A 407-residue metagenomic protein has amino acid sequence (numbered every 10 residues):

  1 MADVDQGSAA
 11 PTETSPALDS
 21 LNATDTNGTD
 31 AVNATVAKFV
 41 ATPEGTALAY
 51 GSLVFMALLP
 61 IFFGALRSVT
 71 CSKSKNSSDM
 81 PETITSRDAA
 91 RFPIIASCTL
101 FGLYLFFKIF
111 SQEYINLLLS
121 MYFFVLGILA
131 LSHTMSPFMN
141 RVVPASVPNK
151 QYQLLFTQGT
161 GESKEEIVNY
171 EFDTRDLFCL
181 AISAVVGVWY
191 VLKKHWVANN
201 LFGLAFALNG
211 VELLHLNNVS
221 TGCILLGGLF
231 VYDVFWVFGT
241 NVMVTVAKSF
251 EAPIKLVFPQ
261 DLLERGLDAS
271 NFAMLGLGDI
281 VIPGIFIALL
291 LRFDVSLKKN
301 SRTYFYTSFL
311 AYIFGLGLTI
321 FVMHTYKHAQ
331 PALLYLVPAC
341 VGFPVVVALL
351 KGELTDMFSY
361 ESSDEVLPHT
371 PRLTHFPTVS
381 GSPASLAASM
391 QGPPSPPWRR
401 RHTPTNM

Functional and structural regions predicted by a protein language model:
A2-M407: A membrane-topology feature that recognizes alpha-helical transmembrane segments and their immediate juxtamembrane
